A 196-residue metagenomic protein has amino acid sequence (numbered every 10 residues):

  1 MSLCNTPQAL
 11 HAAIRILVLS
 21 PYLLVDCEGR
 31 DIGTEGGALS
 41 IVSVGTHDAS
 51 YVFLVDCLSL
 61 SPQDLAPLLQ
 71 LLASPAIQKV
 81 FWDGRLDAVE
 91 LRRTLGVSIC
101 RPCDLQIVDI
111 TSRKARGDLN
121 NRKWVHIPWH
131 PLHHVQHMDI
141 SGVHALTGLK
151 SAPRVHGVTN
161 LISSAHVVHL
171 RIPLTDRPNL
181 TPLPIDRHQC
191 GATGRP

Functional and structural regions predicted by a protein language model:
M1-L23, C27: N-terminal accessory regions of nucleic-acid-interacting proteins
L3-T6, I32, G142: Amphipathic alpha-helical protein-protein interaction segments
V18-L19, G37-A38, A73-I77: Short, well-ordered loop/turn elements at secondary-structure boundaries
Y22-L24, L39-I41, V52, P102: Beta-strand-rich binding-surface signature of beta-sandwich/beta-barrel folds used to engage anionic ligands
C27-G29, D83: Flexible glycine-rich surface loops and low-complexity tracts that mediate binding to linear polymers
G29-I32, L60: Short active-site-proximal "capping" loops at secondary-structure junctions
I32-S50: A short alpha/beta connector and helix-capping loop motif
D48-R195: Active-site-proximal helix-loop-helix substrate-binding element of RNase H-like nuclease domains
